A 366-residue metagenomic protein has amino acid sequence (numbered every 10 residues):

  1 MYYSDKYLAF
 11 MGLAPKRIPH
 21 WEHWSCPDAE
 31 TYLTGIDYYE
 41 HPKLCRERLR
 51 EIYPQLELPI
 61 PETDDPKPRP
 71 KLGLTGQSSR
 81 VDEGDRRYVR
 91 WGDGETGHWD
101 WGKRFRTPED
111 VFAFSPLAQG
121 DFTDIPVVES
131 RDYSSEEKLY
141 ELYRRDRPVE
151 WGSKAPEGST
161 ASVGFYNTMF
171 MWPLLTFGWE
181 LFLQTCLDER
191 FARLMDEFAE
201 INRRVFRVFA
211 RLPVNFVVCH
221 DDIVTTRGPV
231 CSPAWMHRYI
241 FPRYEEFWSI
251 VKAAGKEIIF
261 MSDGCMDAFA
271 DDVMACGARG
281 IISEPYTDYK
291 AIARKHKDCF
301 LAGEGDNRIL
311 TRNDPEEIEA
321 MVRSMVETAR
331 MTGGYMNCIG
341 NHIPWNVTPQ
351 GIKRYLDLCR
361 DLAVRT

Functional and structural regions predicted by a protein language model:
M1-T366: Catalytic cores of TIM-barrel enzymes
